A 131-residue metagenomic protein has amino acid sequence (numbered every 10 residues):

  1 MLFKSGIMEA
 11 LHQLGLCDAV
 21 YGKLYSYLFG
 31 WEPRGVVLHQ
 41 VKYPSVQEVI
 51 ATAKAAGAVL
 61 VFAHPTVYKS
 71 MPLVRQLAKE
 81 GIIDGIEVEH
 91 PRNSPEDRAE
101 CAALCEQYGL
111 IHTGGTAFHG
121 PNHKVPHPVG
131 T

Functional and structural regions predicted by a protein language model:
M1-Q76: Extended substrate/RNA-proximal surfaces in nucleic-acid metabolism proteins
I50-A51, A55-V59, T66-T131: Charged catalytic cores and adjacent phosphate/nucleic-acid-binding surfaces used for phosphate/nucleic-acid chemistry
